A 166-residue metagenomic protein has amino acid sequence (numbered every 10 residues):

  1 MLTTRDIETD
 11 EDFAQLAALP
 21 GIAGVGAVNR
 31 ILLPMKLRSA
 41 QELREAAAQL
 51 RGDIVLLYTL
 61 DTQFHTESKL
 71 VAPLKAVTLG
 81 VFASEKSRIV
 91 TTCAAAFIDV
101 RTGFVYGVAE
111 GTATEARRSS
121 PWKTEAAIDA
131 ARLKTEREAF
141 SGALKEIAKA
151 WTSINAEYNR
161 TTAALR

Functional and structural regions predicted by a protein language model:
M1-G26, S153-R166: A structural "domain/chain start" motif
M1-T3, N29-P34, L43-A46, E125-E136: Second-shell loop/turn segments in exported
E8-D12, S39-L43, A139, A143 (+1 more regions): Stable alpha-helical elements in mature extracytoplasmic
Q15-I22, A46-D53, D61, G142 (+1 more regions): Structured segments of extracytoplasmic/periplasmic soluble domains in secreted or envelope-associated proteins
V25-N29, M35, A109: A composition-biased, non-transmembrane "mature-region" signal
L32-P34, D61-T66, T114-R118: Solvent-exposed loop/turn segments at secondary-structure junctions within structured extracellular/periplasmic domains
L37-R101: Surface-exposed short loop/turn segments
A83-T92, I98-R166: C-terminal/domain-edge helix-coil "capping" segments
